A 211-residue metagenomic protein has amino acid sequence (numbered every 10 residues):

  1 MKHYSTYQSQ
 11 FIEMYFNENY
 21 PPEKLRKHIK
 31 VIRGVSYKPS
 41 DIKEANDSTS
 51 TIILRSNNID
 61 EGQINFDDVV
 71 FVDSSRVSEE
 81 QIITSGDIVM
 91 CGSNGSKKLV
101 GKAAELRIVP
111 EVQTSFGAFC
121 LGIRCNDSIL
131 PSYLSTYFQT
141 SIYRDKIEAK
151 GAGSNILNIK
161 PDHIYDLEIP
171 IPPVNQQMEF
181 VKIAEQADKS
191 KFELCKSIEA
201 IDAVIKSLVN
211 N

Functional and structural regions predicted by a protein language model:
M1-S36, D166, P170-M178, E185-N211: Non-catalytic DNA-recognition/assembly elements of restriction-modification systems
R26-I42, N57-I88: Sequence-specific dsDNA recognition surfaces
K38-A45, A149-G151: Short coil/turn segments at secondary-structure boundaries
R55, E79-Q139: A short beta-sheet element
N94, I183-E185: Short, surface-exposed secondary-structure boundary micro-motifs
V112-L121, I129, A149-M178: A short glycine-rich beta-alpha junction/loop motif
Y143-I147: Periplasmic-binding protein-like
